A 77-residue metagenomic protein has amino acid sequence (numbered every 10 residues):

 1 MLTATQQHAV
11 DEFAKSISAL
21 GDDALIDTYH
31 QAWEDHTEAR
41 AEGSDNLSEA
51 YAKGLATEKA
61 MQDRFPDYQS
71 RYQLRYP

Functional and structural regions predicted by a protein language model:
L2-H36, R71-Y72: N-terminal acidic leader/helix
H30-L74: Short, charge-rich amphipathic interface segments used for partner binding and complex assembly
